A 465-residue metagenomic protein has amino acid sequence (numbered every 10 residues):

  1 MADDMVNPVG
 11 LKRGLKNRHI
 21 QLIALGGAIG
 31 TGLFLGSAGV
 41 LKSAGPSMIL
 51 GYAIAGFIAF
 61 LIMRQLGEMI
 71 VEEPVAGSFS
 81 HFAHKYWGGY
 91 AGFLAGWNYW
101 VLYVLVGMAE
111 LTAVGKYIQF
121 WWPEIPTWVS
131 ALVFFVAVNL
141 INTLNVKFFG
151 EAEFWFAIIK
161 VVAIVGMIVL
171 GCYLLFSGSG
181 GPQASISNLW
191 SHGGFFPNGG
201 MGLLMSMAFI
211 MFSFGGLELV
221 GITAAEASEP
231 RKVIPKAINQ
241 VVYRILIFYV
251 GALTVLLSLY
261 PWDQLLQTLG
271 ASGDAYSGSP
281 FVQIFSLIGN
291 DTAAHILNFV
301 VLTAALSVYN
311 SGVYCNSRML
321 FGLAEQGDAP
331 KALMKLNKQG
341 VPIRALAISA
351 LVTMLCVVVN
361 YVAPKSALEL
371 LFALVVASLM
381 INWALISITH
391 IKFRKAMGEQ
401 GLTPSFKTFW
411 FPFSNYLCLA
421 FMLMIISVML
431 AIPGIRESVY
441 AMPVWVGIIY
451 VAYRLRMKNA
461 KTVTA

Functional and structural regions predicted by a protein language model:
M1-N7, S80-H84, E110-A131, A163 (+4 more regions): Helix-loop-helix connectors at the membrane interface of multi-pass transporters/channels
M1-S37, L41-S47, A59-R64, E73-A76 (+4 more regions): Membrane-interface "cap" regions at the ends of multi-pass membrane proteins
V6-K12, M48-I49, P123-P126, I158-H295: Helix-loop-helix junctions that connect adjacent transmembrane segments in multi-pass membrane transporters
L11-K12, L35-S130, F134, R244 (+2 more regions): Extracellular loop-to-transmembrane helix junctions
V75, N98-T112, F209, F214-A227 (+3 more regions): Membrane-helix boundary/coupling elements in multi-pass transport proteins
H81, G88, F120, A237-N310 (+1 more regions): TM-loop-TM module centered on a large, flexible mid-protein loop between adjacent transmembrane helices in multi-pass
G115, W128-A184, F214-G215, I238-L246 (+3 more regions): Membrane-interface loop-to-helix entry segments
W155-F156, L333-I343, M380-P433, V463-A465: C-terminal membrane-solvent junction of multi-pass transporters and transport-like membrane proteins
